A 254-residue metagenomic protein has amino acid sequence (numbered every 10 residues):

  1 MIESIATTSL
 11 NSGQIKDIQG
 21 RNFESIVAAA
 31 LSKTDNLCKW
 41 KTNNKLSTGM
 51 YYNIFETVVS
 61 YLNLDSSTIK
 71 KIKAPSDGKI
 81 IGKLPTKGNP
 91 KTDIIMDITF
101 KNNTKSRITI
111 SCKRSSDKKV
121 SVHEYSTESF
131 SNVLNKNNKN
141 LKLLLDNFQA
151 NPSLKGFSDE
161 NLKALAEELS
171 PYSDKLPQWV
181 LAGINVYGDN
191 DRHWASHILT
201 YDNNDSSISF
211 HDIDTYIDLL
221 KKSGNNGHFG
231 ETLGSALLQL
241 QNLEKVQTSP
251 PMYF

Functional and structural regions predicted by a protein language model:
M1-K91, D97-F254: Short, positively charged
